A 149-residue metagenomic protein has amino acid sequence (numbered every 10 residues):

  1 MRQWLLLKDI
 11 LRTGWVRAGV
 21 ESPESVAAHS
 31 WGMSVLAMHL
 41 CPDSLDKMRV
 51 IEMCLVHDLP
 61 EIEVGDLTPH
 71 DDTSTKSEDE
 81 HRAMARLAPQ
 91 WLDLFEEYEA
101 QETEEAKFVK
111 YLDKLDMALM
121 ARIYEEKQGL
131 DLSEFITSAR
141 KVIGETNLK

Functional and structural regions predicted by a protein language model:
M1-K149: Active-site helical microenvironments for divalent-metal-assisted chemistry
